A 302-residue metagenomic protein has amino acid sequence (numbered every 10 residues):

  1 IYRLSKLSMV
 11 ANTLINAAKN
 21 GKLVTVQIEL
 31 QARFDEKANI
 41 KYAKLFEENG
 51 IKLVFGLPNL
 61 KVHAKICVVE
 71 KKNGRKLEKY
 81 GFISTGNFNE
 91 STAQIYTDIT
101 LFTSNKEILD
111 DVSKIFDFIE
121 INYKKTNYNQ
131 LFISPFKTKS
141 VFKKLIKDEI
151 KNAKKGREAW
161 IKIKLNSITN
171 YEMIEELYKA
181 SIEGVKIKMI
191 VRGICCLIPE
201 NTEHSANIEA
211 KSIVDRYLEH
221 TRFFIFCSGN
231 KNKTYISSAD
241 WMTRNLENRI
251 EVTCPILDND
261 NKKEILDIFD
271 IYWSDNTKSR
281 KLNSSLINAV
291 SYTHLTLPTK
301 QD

Functional and structural regions predicted by a protein language model:
I1-K52, L145-E209: Primarily the HKD phosphodiesterase
I1-L4, A17-N20, T25-Q31, N49 (+12 more regions): Generic beta-strand/beta-sheet core signal
R3-M9, A32-K37, K61-A64, N89-T92 (+7 more regions): Flexible loop/turn segments at secondary-structure boundaries
L23, H63, Y80, Y96 (+7 more regions): Active-site lining segments that contact anionic ligands and/or coordinate catalytic metals
L30-I95, A210-K231: Phosphate/diphosphate-binding loops
V68-K143, N232-S238, M242-Y292: Signature of lipid phosphatidyltransferase scaffolds
P135-I146, T169, V214-Y217: A general structural motif
T293-T299: Conserved small/polar residues in nucleotide/adenosyl-binding loops
